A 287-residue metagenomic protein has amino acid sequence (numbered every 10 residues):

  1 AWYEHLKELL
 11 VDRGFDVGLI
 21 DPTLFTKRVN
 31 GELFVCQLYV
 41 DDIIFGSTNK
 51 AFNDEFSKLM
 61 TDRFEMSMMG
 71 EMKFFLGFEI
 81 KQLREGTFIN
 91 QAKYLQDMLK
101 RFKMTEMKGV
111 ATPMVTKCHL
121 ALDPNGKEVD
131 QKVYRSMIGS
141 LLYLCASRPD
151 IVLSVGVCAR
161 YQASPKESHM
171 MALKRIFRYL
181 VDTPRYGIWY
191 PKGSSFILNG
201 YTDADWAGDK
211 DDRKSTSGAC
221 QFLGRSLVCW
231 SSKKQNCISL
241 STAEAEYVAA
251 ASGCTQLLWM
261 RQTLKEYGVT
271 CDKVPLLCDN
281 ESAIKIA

Functional and structural regions predicted by a protein language model:
A1-E65: Metal/cofactor- and membrane transport-associated sequence elements
W2, V11, L24-V29, L33-C36 (+3 more regions): Divalent metal-binding acidic/histidine catalytic loops
E4, E55, E71, E244-E246: Acidic-residue sensor for enzyme active/binding pockets
V17, M66-M68, E106, C271: Residue-level detector of short coil/turn "hinge" positions at structural boundaries
I20-P22, E71-G77, C158: Short, surface-exposed recognition loops or helix-turn segments adjacent to catalytic cores
I44-Q96: Acidic, low-complexity central loop/insert segments
